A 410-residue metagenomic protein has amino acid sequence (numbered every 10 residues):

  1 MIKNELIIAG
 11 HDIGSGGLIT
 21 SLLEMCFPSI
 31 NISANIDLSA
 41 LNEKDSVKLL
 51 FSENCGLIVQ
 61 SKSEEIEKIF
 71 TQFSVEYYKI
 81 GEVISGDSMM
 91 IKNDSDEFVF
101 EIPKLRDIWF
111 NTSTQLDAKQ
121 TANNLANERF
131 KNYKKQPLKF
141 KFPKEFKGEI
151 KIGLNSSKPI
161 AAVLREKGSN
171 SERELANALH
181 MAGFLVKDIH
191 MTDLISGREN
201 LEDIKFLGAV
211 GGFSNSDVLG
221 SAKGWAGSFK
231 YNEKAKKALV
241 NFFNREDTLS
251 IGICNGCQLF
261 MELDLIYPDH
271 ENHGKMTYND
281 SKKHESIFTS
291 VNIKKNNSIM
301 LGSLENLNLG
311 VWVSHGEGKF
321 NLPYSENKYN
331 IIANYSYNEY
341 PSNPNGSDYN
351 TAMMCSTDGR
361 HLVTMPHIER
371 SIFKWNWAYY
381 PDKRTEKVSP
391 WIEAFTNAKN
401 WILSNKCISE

Functional and structural regions predicted by a protein language model:
M1-F51, E65-I160, G168: Intein/HINT protein-splicing elements and their conserved insertion hotspots or analogous self-processing inserts
I2-K3, N42, K48-E53, T71-Q72 (+10 more regions): Solvent-exposed alpha-helices and their adjacent loops that cap or buttress functional pockets in soluble metabolic
I19-L22, K68, S171-E174, D217-V218 (+5 more regions): Short helix/loop capping segments that flank catalytic or ligand/cofactor-binding pockets
L22-S29, K68-E76, N177-M181, G224 (+3 more regions): Short, solvent-exposed amphipathic alpha-helical segments in soluble enzyme and RNA/protein-processing domains
I58-K62: Short hydrophobic/aromatic beta-strand micro-patches that form the beta-sheet surface supporting nucleotide- or nucleic
E76, D247-L249, R360: Proline-centered loop/turn at the N-terminus of a beta-strand
I80, R198-E199, V240-N241, G274-E410: Amide-donor transfer/coupling interface in amidating biosynthetic enzymes
N93-I253, C257-P268, T277-E285, D348 (+1 more regions): N-terminal beta1-alpha1 cap of cysteine-dependent amidohydrolase-like domains
